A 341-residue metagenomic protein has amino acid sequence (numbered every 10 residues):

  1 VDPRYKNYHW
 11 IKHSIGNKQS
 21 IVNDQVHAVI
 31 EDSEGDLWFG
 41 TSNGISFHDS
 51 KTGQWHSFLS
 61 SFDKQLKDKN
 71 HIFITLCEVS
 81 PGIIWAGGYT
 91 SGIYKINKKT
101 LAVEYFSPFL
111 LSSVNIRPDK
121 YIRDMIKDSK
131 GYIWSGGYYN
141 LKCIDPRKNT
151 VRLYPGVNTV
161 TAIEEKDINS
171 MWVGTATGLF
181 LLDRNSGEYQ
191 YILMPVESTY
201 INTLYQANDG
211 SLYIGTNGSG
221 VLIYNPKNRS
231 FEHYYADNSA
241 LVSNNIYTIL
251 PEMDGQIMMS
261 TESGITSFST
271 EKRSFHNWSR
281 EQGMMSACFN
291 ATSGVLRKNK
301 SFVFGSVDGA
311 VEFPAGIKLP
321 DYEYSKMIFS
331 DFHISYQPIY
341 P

Functional and structural regions predicted by a protein language model:
V1, N43-S46, Y89-I93, Y138-K142 (+4 more regions): Loop/turn residues immediately N-terminal
V1-H27, H56, K64-N70, V114-P118 (+5 more regions): Residue-level "micro-hotspots" composed of small/polar
D2-K6, D49-G53, N97-L101, D145-N149 (+4 more regions): Short loop/turn segments that connect beta-strands within beta-propeller blades
S20-T41: Beta-strand-rich domains and repeat architectures in extracellular enzymes and scaffolds, especially beta-propellers
E31-E34, E78-P81, K127-K130, E165-I168 (+3 more regions): Residue-level detector of Asp-centered blade-edge/turn motifs that repeat once per structural unit in beta-propeller
S33, T161, T177-F180, T199-D209 (+1 more regions): Beta-propeller domains
D36-F39, I83-A86, Y132-S135, S170-V173 (+3 more regions): Conserved beta-propeller blade signature
